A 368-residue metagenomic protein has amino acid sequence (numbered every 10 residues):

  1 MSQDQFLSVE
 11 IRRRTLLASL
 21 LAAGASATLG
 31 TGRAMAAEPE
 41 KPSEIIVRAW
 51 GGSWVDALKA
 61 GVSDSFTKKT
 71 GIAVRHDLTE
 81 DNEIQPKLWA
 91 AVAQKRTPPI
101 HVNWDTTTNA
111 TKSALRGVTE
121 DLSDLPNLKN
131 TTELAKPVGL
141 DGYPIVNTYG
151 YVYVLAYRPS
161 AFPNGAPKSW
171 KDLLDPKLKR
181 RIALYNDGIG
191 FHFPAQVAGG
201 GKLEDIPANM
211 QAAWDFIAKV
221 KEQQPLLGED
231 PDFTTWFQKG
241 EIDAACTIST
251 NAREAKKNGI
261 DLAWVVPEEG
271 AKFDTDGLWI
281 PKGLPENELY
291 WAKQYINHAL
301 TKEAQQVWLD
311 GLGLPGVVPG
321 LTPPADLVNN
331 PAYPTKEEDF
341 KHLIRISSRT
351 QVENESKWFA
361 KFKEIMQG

Functional and structural regions predicted by a protein language model:
M1-I11, A18-S26: N-terminal secretory signal peptides
E40-A110: Early extracytoplasmic/lumenal segment of secretory-pathway proteins
G52-K59, P99, W104-Q238: Extracytoplasmic ligand-binding site segments that recognize negatively charged/polar headgroups
A110-K112, Q238, A244-D261: A ligand-binding cleft/hinge motif common to bilobed small-molecule-binding domains
E120-K129, P144-V146, I260-K272, K282-L284: Short beta-strand->loop
Y151, Q211-V220, N258-K282: Periplasmic-binding protein-like
V154-A161, Q196-G200, T275-E288, V307-W308: A bilobed periplasmic-binding-protein/Venus flytrap-type ligand-binding module shared by bacterial periplasmic
P281-L343: Mature extracytoplasmic/periplasmic domains
